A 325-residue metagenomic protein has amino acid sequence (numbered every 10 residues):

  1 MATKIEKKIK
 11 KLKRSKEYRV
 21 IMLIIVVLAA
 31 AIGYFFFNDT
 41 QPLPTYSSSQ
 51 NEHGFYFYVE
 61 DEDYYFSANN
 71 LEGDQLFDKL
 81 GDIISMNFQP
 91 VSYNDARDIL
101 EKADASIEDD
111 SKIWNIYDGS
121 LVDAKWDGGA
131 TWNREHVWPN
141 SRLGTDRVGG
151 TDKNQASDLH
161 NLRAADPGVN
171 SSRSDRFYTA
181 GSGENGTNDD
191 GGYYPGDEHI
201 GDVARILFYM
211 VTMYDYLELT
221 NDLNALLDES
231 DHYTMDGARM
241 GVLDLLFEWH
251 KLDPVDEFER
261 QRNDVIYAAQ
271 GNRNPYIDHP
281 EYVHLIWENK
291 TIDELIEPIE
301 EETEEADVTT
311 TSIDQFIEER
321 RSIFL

Functional and structural regions predicted by a protein language model:
A2-L12, V20, V26-G119, L285-L325: N-terminal module-boundary/linker segments of secreted carbohydrate-active enzymes
I113-T131: Short, His- and charge-rich active-site/binding loops that engage polyanionic ligands
W126-F316, F324: Domain-level detector of nuclease and nuclease-like folds in predominantly extracellular/periplasmic contexts
